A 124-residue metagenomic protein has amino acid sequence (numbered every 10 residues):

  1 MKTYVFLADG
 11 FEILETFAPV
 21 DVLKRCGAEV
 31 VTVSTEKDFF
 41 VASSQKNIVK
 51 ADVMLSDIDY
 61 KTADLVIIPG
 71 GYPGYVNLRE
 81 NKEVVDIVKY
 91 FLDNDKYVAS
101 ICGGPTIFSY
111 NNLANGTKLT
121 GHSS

Functional and structural regions predicted by a protein language model:
M1-N94, V98, T106-G116: Extended, subdomain-level signal for the structured scaffold at the beginning of enzyme domains
A114-S124: A conserved active-site-flanking secondary-structure segment within enzyme catalytic domains
